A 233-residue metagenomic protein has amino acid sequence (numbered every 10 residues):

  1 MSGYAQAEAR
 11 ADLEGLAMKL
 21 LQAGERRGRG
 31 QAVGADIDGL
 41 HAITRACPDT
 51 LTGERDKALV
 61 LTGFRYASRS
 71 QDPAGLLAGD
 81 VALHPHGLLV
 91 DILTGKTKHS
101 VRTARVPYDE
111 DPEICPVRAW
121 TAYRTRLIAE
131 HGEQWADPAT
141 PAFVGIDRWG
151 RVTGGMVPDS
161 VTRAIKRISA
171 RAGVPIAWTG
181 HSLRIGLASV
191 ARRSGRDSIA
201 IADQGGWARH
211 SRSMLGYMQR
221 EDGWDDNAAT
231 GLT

Functional and structural regions predicted by a protein language model:
M1-T233: Extended, non-catalytic subsegments within catalytic or DNA/protein-binding/adaptor domains
